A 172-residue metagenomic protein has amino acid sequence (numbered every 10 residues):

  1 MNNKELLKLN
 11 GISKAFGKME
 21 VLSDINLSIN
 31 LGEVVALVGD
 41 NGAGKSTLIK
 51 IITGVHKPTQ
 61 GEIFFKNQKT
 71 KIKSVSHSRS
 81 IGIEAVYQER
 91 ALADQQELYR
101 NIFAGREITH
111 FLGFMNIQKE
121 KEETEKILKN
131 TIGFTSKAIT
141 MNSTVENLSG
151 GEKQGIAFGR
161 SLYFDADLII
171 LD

Functional and structural regions predicted by a protein language model:
M1-D172: Glycine-rich phosphate-binding loops of nucleotide-dependent enzymes
